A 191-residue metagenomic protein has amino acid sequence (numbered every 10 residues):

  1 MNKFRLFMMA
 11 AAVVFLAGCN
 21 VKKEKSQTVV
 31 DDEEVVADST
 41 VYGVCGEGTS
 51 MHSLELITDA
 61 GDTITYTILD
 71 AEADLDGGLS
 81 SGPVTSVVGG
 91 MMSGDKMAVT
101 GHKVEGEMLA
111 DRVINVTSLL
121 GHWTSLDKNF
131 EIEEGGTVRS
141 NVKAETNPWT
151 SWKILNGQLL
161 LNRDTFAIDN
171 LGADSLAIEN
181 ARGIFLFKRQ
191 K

Functional and structural regions predicted by a protein language model:
M1-F7: Bacterial N-terminal signal peptides that target proteins for export
F15-G18: C-terminal motif of bacterial Sec signal peptides marking the signal peptidase cleavage site
N20-A60, P83-E134, S151, D174-K191: Short, flexible, surface-exposed loop segments at domain boundaries
G61-E72, F166-L171, L186-K188: A short macromolecule-binding patch
T63-V88: Beta-strand/loop nucleic-acid-binding surfaces
E134-E145, G157: Glycine- and charge-enriched low-complexity intrinsically disordered segments
S140-A144, R163, E179-R182: Beta-turn initiation residues at beta-strand->coil junctions
E145-N162: Central antiparallel beta-sheet cores of small beta-barrel/beta-sandwich binding domains
